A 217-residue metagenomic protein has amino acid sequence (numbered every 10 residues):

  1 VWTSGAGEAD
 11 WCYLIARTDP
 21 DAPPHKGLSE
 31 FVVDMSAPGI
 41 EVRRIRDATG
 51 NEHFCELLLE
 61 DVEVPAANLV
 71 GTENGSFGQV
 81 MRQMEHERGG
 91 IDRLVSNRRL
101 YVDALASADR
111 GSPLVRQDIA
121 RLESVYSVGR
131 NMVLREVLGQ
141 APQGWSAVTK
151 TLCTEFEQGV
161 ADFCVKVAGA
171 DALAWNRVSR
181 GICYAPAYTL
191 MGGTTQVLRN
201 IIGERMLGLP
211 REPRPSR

Functional and structural regions predicted by a protein language model:
V1-G5, A48-T49, A187-T194: Glycine-rich phosphate/pyrophosphate-binding beta-alpha loops
W2-R43: A short core secondary-structure module
G7-D10, G27, S36, N51-L58 (+2 more regions): A generic structural signal for well-ordered coil/turn residues at beta-strand boundaries that shape enzyme active-site
R17-P20, D34, P38, V64-P65 (+5 more regions): Short, well-ordered loop/turn and helix-capping segments at boundaries between secondary-structure elements and domains
I40-R130, Y188: Glycine-rich beta->alpha junctions and the first turn(s) of the following alpha-helix
Q79, H86, I91, A168-R217: Glycine-rich phosphate/cofactor-binding loops in nucleotide/flavin-utilizing enzymes
D109, P113-R116, Y126-R177: C-terminal helix-coil-helix/basic helical segment that borders enzyme active sites and/or dimer interfaces and provides
